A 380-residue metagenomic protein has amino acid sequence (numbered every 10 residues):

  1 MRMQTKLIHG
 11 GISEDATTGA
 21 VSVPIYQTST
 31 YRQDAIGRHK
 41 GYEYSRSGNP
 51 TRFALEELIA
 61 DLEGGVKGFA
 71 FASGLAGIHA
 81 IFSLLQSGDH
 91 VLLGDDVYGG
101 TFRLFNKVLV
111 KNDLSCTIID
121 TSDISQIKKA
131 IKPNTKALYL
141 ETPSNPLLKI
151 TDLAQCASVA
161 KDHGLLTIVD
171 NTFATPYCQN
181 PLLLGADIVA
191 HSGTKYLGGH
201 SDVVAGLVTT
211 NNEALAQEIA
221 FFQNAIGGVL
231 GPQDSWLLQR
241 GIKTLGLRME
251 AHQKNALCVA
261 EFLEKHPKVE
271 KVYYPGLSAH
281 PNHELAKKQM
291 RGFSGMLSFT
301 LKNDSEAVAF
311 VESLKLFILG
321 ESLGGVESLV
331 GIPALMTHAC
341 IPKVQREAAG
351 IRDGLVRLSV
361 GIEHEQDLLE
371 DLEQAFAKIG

Functional and structural regions predicted by a protein language model:
M1-Y42: N-terminal glycine-rich, Lys/His-bearing helix-loop that initiates the first secondary-structure elements of many
R2-Q4, G10-I12, K271, G324 (+1 more regions): Positively charged, small/polar-rich N-terminal and surface patches that mediate targeting and assembly and bind
I25, D34-A54, L58-D61, L329-G354: Glycine-rich phosphate/pyrophosphate-binding loop and adjacent beta-alpha nucleotide/cofactor-binding cores
T30-H79, S83-L84, G100-K107: Conserved N-terminal alpha-helix of the aminotransferase class I/II PLP-enzyme fold
F69-K268, Y273, E284: Conserved PLP-enzyme active-site core in the AAT-like
S115, K129, P133, R248 (+3 more regions): PLP-dependent enzyme catalytic core of the Aspartate aminotransferase-like
L238-L247, S294-K302, R357-G361: Short, well-ordered beta-strand elements within core beta-sheets of diverse protein domains
L257-E321, P342-E347, G380: Conserved small-domain helix->loop->beta segment predominantly found in fold-type I
